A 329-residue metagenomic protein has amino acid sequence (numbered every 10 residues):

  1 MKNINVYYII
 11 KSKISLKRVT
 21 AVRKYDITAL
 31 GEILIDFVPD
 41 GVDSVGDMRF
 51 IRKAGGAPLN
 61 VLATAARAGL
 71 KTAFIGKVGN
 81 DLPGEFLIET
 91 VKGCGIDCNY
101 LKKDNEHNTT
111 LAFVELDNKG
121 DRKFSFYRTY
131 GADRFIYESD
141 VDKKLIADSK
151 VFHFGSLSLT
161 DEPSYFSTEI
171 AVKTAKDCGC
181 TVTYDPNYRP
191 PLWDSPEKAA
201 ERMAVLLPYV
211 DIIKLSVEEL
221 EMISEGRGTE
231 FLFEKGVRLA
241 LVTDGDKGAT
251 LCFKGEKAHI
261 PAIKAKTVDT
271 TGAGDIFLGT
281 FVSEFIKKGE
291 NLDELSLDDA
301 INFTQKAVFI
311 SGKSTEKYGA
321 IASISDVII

Functional and structural regions predicted by a protein language model:
K2-I10, S15-D26, K173, G226-I329: Conserved phosphate-binding/catalytic region of the ribokinase-like
Y7-D97: Glycine-rich phosphate/adenosyl-contacting loop at the front of the ribokinase-like
I33, L157, P186, I276: Active-site metal-binding loops of divalent metal-dependent hydrolases
A65, S216, G274: Short, conserved phosphate/pyrophosphate- and ester-handling motifs at nucleotide-, phospho-/glycolipid
K71-F154: Conserved N-terminal subdomain of the carbohydrate kinase-like
L159-F231, K247-G248: Conserved beta-alpha-beta core of the PfkB/ribokinase-like small-molecule kinase fold
